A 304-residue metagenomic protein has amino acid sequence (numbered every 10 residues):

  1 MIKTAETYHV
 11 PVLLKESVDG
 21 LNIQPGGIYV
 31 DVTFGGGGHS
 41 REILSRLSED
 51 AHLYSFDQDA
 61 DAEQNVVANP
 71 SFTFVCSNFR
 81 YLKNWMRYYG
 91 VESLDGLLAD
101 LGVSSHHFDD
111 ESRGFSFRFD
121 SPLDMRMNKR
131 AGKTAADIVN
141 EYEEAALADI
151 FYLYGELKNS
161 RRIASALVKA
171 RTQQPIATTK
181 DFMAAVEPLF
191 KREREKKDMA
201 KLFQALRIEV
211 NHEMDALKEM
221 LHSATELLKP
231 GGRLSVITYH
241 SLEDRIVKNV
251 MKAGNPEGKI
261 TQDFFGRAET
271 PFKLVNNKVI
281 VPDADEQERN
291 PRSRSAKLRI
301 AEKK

Functional and structural regions predicted by a protein language model:
M1-K304: S-adenosyl-L-methionine-dependent methyltransferase catalytic core, i.e., the SAM/SAH-binding region
